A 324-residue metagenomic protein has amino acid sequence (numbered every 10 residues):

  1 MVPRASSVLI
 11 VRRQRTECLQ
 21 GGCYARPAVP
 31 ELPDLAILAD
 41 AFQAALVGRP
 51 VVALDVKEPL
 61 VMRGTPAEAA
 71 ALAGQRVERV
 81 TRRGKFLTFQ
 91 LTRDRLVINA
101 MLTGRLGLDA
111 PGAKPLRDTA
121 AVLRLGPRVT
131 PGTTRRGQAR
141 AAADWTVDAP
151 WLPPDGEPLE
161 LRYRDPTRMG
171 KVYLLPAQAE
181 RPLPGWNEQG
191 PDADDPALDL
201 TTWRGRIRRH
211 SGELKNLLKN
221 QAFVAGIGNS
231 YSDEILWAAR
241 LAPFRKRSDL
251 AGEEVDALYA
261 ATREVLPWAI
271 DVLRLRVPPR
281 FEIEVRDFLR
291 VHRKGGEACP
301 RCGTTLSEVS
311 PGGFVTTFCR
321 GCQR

Functional and structural regions predicted by a protein language model:
M1-V11: Extreme N-terminal basic, low-complexity initiation segments that serve as generic localization/processing leaders
V47-V51, A71-E78: A glycine-biased structural micro-motif
P50-A67, T81, T202-R324: Basic, nucleic-acid-binding surfaces and adjacent catalytic neighborhoods in DNA/RNA-processing proteins
R82, Q90-L91: Generic beta-strand structural signal
L96-G226, Y231-A238: Phosphate/anion-contacting hairpin/loop surfaces
